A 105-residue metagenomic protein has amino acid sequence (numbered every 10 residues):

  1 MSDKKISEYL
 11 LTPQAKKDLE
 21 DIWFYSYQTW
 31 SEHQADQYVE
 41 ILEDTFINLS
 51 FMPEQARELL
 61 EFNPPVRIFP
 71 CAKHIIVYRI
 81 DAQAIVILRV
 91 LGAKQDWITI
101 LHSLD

Functional and structural regions predicted by a protein language model:
M1-V39: Arg/Lys-rich, positively charged N-terminal/basic patches that mediate binding to nucleic acids
L10, P70, V86: Conserved beta-strand segments that form the floor/walls of ligand-binding pockets within enzyme and binding domains
I47-F51: Short proline/glycine- and basic residue-enriched helix-capping loop/turn segments at helix->loop/beta transitions
E54-Q83: Basic/aromatic recognition patch in beta-strand/loop cores that engages polyanionic ligands
H74, R79-D105: Enriched for short, Lys/Arg-rich terminal
